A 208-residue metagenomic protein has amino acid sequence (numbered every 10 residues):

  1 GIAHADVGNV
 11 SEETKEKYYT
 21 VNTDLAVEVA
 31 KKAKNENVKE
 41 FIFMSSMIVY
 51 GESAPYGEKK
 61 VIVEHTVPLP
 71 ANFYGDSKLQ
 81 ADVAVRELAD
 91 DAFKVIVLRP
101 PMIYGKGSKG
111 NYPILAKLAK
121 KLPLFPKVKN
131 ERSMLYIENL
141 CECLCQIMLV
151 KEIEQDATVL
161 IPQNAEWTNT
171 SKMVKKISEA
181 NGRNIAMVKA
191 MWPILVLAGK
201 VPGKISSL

Functional and structural regions predicted by a protein language model:
G1-D24, E28-N35, Y50-E52: NAD(P)H-binding glycine-rich loop region in Rossmannoid oxidoreductase-like domains and their noncatalytic homologs
A3-D6, M47-A54, P68, P101-Y104 (+1 more regions): Active-site segment of SDR-like NAD(P)-dependent oxidoreductases
E12, T20, Y56-I103, L124-P126: Catalytic helix-loop patch of NAD(P)-dependent Rossmann-fold dehydrogenases
Y19-A26, I42, S77-K78, S133: Short alpha-helix in the Rossmann-fold core of NAD(P)-dependent oxidoreductases
V27-F73, I96: Conserved Rossmann-fold NAD(P)-dependent oxidoreductase catalytic core, especially the SDR/UDP-sugar
L79, A92-F93, Y104-I114, I147-L160 (+2 more regions): Glycine/proline-rich active-site loop of Rossmann-fold NAD(P)-dependent oxidoreductases
K117-L135, N139, Q146-I147, Q155 (+1 more regions): A conserved pocket-lining segment of Rossmann-fold NAD(P)-dependent short-chain dehydrogenase/reductase
V150-S207: Mid/C-terminal beta-alpha module of Rossmann-like enzyme folds, strongest in SDR-family dehydrogenases/epimerases
